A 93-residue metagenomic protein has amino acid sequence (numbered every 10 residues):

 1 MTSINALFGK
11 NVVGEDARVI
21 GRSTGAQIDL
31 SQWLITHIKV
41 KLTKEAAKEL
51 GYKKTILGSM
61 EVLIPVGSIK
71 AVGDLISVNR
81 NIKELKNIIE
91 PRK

Functional and structural regions predicted by a protein language model:
M1-K93: Peripheral interaction segments used for macromolecular assembly
